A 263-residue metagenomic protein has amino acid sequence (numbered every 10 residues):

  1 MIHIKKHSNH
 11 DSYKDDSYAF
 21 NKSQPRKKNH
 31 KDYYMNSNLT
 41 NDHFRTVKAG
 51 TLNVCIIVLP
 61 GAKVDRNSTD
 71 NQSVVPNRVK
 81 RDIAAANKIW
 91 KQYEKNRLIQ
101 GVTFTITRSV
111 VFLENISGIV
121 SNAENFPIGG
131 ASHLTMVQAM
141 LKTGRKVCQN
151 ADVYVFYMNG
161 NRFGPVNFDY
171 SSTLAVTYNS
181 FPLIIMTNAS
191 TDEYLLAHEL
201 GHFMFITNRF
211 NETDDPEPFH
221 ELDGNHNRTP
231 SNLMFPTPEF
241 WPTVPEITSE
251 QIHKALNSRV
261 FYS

Functional and structural regions predicted by a protein language model:
I2-Q149, N257-S263: Propeptide-to-catalytic entry region of secreted or membrane-anchored zinc metalloproteases
Y34-V47, L134-E212, F240: Active-site-proximal segment of zinc-dependent metalloprotease catalytic domains
G50-L52, A151-V153, P230-N232: A generic secondary-structure signal marking the coil-to-beta-strand transition
N53-I57, F156, L233-F235: Soluble periplasmic/extracytoplasmic beta-strand elements of cell-envelope proteins
P60-D70, F163-V166, W241-I247: Short, solvent-exposed loop/turn elements at domain surfaces
I116-T135, F168, S172, T213-R228: Surface-exposed intrinsically disordered loops and tails
P182-S263: The catalytic-center signature of Zn2+-dependent metalloproteases
